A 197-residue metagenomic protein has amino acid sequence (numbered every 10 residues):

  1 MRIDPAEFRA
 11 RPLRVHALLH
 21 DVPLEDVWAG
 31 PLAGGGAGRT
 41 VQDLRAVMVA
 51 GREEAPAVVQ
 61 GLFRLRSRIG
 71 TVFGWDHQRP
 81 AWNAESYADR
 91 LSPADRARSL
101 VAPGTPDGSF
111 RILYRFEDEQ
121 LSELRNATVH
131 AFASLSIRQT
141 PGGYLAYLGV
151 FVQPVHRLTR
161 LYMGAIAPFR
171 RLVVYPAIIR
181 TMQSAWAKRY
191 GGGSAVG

Functional and structural regions predicted by a protein language model:
M1-A94: Hydrophobic ligand-binding cavity/cleft-lining segments
E25-A29, E119, L145-Y147: Intrinsic-disorder/low-complexity, polar/charged segments enriched in Ser/Thr/Lys/Arg/Asp/Glu/Gln
A29, A81-R115, G193-G197: Short linear elements at protein peripheries
V59-L62, V152-P154, A177-S184: Short C-terminal domain-edge/linker segments immediately following a structured domain
A97-T140: Hydrophobic-ligand binding "helix-grip"
N126-G164: Beta-strand/loop substructures that line and gate deep hydrophobic ligand-binding cavities in soluble
L161-G193, G197: A conserved amphipathic terminal alpha-helix motif
